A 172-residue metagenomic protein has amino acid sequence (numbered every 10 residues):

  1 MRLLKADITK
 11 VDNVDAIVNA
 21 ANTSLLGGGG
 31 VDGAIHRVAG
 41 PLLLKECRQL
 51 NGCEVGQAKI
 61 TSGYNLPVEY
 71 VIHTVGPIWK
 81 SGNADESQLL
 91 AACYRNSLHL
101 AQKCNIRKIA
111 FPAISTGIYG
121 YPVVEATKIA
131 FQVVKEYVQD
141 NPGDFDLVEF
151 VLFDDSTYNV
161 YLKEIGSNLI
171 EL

Functional and structural regions predicted by a protein language model:
M1-K103: Glycine-/small-residue-enriched capping loops at alpha/beta junctions
I78-L172: Phosphate/ribose-phosphate-bearing ligand recognition and processing surfaces, centered on ADP-ribose/NAD(+/P+) systems
